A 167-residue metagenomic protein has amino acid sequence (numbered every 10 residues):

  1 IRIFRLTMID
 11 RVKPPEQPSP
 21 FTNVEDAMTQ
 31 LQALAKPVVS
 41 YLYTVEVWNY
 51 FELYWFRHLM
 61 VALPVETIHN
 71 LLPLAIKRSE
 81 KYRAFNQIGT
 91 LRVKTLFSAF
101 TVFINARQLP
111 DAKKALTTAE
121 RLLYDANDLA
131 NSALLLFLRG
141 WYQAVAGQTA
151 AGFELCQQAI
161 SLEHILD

Functional and structural regions predicted by a protein language model:
I1, E46-F51, T90, A130: Residue signature of alpha-solenoid helical repeat architecture, marking inter-repeat boundaries and helix-start
I1-T44: Hydrophobic alpha-helical segments and helix pairs
R2-V12, Y54, H58, S98 (+2 more regions): "A position-specific structural signal for the A-helix of alpha-solenoid helical repeats
V24-K36, V65-K77, A106-T117, A151-L155: Helix-turn-helix repeat elements of alpha-solenoid scaffolds
K36-Y43, I76-R83, L116-N127, Q157-I165: Amphipathic alpha-helical segments of tetratricopeptide repeats
K94-S98, N105, T118: Small-residue-rich helix-loop
